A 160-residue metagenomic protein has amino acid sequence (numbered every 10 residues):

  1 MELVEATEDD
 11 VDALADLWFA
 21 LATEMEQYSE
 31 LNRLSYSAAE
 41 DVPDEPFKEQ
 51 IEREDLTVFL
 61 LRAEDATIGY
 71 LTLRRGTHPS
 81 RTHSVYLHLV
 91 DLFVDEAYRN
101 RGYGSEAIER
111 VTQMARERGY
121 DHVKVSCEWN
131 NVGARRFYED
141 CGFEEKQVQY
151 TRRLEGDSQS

Functional and structural regions predicted by a protein language model:
E2-L17, M25-Q27: A short beta-loop-alpha structural element at the N-terminal edge of CoA-dependent acyl/N-acetyltransferase catalytic
F19-P46: Conserved GNAT-fold acetyl-CoA-binding loop/helix
E45-L60: A short helix-loop-beta-strand connector motif used in the catalytic cores of GNAT acetyltransferases and, in some
V58-L60, A66-R75, H88, F93: Conserved beta-strand in the GNAT
Y98, G102-R110: Conserved acetyl-CoA pyrophosphate-binding loop and the N-cap/start of the following alpha-helix in GNAT-like
S105, E117, W129-Q147: Conserved active-site alpha-helix within GNAT-family acetyltransferase domains
I108, A115-E128: Conserved GNAT acetyl-CoA-binding A-motif
H122-A134, T151-G156: Conserved beta-strand-loop-alpha-helix junction that forms the acyl-donor binding cleft
